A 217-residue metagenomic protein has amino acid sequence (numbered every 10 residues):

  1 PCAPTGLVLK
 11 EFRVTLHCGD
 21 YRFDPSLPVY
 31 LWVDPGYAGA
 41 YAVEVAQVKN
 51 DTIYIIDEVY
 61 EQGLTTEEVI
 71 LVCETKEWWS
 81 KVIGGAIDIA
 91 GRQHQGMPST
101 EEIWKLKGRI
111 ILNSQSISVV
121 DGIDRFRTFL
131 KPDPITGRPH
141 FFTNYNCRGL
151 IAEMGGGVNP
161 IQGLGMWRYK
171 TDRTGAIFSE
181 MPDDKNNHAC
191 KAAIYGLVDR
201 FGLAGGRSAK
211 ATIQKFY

Functional and structural regions predicted by a protein language model:
P1-P35: ATPase catalytic-site recognition across NTP-hydrolyzing enzymes
V29, Y41, I83, C190: Residue-level detector of short, conserved catalytic/binding motifs and their immediate flanks
P35-Y37, I89: Short, flexible loop/turn elements at secondary-structure junctions
A38-A40, G202: Short, acidic Gly/Pro/Ser/Thr-rich loop/turn segments
A40-Q47: Short beta-strand scaffold segments in enzyme catalytic cores
Q47-M181, F201-A204, S208-Y217: Mg2+-dependent endonuclease catalytic cores in nucleic-acid-processing enzymes, primarily RNase H-like
P182-G205: Acidic, Mg2+-coordinating catalytic module of metal-dependent nucleases/exonucleases that use a two-metal-ion mechanism
